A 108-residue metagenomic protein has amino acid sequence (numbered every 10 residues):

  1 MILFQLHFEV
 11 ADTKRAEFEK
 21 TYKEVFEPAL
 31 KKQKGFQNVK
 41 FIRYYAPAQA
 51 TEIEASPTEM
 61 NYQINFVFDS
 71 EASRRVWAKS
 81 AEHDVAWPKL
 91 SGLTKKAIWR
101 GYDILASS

Functional and structural regions predicted by a protein language model:
I2-V10, I42-A81: Short, well-ordered beta-strand segments in beta-rich or mixed alpha/beta enzyme and ligand-binding folds
K14-F41, E82-L90: Short amphipathic alpha-helical segments
G35-Q37, M60-Y62, K95: A generic structural signal for short beta-strands and their flanking turns/coil linkers
K40-P57, V85-S108: Glycine-rich beta-strand-turn "strand-cap" elements at beta-sheet edges
